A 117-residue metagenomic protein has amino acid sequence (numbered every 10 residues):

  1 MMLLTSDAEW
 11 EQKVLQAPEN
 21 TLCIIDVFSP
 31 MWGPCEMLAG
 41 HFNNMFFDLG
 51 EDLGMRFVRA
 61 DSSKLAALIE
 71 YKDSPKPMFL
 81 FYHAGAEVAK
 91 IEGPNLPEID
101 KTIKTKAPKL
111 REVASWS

Functional and structural regions predicted by a protein language model:
M1-L22, D100-S117: N-terminal leader/targeting and pre-domain segments
L3-S6, V27-S29, A39-A66: Thiol-based oxidoreductase modules, predominantly thioredoxin-like and allied folds used for disulfide exchange
E11, L15, F28, A39 (+5 more regions): Amphipathic alpha-helical interaction motifs in eukaryotic regulatory proteins
T21, F28-M31: Short pre-active-site segment immediately N-terminal to redox-active cysteine/selenocysteine motifs in thiol-based
L22, C35-E36, I69, A89-E92 (+1 more regions): Intrinsically disordered, low-complexity regions enriched in proline, serine, glycine and charged residues
L22-C23, P77: Alpha/beta-hydrolase fold active-site loops
A66-P75: Mid-chain, well-packed structural core segment of small domains
S74-W116: Non-catalytic, surface beta->alpha helical segment in thiol-disulfide oxidoreductase systems
